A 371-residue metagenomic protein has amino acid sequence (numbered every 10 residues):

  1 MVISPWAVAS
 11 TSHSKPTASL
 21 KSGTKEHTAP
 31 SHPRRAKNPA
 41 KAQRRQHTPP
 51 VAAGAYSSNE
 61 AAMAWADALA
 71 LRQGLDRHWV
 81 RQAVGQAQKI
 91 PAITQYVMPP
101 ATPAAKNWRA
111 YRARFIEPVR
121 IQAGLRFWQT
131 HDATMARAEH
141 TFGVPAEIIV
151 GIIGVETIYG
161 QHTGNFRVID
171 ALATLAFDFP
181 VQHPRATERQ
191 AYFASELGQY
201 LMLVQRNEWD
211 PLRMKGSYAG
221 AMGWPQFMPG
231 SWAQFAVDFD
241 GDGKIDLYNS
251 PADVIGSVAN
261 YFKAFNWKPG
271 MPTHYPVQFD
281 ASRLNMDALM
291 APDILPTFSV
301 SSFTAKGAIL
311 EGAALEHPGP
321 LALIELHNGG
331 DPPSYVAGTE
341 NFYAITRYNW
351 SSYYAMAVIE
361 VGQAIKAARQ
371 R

Functional and structural regions predicted by a protein language model:
V8-S10: N-terminal Sec signal peptide cleavage junction
H13-T130, A136-E139: An acidic, Gly/Ser/Thr/Pro-rich helix-cap/linker signature
V80-P91, P145-G160, Y200-L203, V258-A259: Short, functionally critical alpha-helical segments immediately adjacent to catalytic or ligand/cofactor-binding
K89-Y96, T157-R167, D178-H183, R206-L212 (+2 more regions): Secretory-pathway/luminal and periplasmic proteins that interact with or process carbohydrate-rich
I169-V181, M222-V237, V258: Substrate-binding/active-site groove segments that recognize and process beta-1,4-linked N-acetyl-hexosamine
D178-G220, P225-Q226: Phosphate/pyrophosphate-binding betaalpha-module
D238-L247: Acidic, glycine-anchored loop motifs typical of Ca2+
F279-R371: C-terminal soluble interaction/assembly domains
